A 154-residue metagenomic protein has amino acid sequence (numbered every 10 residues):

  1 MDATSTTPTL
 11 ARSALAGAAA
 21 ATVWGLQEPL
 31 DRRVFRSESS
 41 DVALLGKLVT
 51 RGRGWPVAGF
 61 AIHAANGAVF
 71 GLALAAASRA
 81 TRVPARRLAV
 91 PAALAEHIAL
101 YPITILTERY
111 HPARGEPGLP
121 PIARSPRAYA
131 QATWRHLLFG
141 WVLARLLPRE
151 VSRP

Functional and structural regions predicted by a protein language model:
M1-P154: Short amphipathic, positively biased membrane-proximal segments that drive organelle/inner-membrane targeting
